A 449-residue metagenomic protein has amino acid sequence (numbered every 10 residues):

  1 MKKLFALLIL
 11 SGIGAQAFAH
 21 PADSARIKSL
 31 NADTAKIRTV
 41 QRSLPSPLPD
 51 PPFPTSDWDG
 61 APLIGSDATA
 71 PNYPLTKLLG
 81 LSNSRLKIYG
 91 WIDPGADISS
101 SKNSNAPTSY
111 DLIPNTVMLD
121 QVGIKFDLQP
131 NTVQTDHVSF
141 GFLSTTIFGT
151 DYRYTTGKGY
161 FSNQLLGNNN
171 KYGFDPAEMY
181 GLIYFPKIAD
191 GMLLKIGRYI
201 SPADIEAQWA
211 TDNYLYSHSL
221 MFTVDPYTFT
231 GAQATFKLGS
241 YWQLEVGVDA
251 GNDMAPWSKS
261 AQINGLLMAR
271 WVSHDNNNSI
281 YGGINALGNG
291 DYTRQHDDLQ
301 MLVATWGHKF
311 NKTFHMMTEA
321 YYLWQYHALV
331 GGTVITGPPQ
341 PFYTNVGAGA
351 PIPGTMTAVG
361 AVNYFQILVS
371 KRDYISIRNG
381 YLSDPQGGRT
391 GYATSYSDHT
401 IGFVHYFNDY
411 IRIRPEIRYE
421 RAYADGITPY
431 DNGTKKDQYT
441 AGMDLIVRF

Functional and structural regions predicted by a protein language model:
K2-L8, A17-S101: N-terminal periplasmic/intermembrane-space "pro-region" immediately following the signal or transit peptide
K3-L4, Y199, N379: Hydrophobic alpha-helical segments, especially transmembrane helices and their immediate juxtamembrane helical caps
A22-D33, I37, Q41-L44, D59 (+4 more regions): Outer-membrane beta-barrel pore domains
P52-P54, P74-L75, V133-H137, L143 (+4 more regions): Signature for the C-terminal beta-barrel architecture of outer-membrane proteins
D57-D67, W91, Y180, Y199 (+4 more regions): Tryptophan-centered motif/residue detector
L79-S99, S104, S109-G251, A261 (+4 more regions): Outer membrane beta-barrel
